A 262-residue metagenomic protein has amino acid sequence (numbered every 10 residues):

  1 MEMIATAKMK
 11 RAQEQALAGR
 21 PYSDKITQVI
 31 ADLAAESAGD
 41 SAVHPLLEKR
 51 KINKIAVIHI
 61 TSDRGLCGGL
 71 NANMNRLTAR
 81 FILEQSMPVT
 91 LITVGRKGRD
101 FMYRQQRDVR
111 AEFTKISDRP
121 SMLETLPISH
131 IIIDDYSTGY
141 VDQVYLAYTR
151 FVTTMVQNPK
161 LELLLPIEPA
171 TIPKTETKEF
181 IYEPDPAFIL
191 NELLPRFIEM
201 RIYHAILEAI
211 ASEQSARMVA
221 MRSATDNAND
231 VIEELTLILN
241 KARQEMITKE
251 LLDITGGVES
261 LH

Functional and structural regions predicted by a protein language model:
M1-H262: C-terminal beta-strand-loop-alpha-helix "lid" module of Rossmann-like NAD(P)-dependent dehydrogenases
